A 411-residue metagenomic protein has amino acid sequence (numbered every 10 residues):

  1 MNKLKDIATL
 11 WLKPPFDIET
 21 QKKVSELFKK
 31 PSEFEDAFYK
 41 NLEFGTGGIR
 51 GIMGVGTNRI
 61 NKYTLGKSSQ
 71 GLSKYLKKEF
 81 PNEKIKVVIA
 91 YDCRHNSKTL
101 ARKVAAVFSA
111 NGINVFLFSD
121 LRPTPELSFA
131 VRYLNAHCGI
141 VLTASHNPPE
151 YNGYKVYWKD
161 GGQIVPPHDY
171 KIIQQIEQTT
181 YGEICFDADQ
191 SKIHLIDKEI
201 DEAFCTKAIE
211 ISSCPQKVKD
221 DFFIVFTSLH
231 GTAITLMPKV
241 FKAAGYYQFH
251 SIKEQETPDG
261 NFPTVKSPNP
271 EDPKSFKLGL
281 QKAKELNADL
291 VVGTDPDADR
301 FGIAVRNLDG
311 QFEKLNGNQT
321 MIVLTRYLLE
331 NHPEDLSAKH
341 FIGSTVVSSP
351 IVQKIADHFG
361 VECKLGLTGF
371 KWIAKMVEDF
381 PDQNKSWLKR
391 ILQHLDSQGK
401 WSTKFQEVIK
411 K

Functional and structural regions predicted by a protein language model:
D6-V104, H194-D221, T232: An N-terminal, well-structured beta->alpha segment
K13-P14, V55-N58, R94, F116-L117 (+11 more regions): Hydrophobic alpha-helical scaffolding
P15, E33-F38, L42, N152-S275: Gly/Ser/Thr-enriched, mixed-charge loops and adjacent short helices that form phosphate/oxyanion-binding elements
K78-N82, V107-F116, L134-C138, G182 (+9 more regions): Secondary-structure transition/capping motifs at alpha-helix termini and the adjoining loop/turn into the next element
V88-Y151, Y247-G302: N-terminal small/polar loop signature for handling phosphorylated ligands or for N-terminal nucleophile
A90-D92, F118, V141-T143, Y157-K159 (+9 more regions): Generic beta-strand/beta-sheet core signal
L100-F108, Y151-W158, D299-N318, V352: Short Gly/Thr/Asp-enriched flexible loops that form oxyanion-binding sites at enzyme active sites
S119, T179-I200, N307-K411: Proline/glycine-rich low-complexity loops and linkers
